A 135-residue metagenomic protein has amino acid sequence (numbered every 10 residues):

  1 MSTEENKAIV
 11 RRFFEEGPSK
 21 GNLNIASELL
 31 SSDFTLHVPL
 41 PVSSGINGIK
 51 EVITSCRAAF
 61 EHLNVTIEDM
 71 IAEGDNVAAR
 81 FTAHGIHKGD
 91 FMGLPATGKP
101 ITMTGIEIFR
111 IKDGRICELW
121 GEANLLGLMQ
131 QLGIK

Functional and structural regions predicted by a protein language model:
M1-K135: C-terminal and inter-domain tail/linker signature
